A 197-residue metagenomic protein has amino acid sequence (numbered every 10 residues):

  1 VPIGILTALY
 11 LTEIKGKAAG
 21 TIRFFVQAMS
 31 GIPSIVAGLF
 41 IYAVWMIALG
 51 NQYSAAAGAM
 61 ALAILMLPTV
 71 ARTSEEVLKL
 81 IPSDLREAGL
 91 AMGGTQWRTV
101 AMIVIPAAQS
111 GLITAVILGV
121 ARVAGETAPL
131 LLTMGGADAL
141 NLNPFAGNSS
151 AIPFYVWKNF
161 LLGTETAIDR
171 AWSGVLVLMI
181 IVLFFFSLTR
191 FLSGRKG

Functional and structural regions predicted by a protein language model:
V1, M29-I32, A107-V116, M179: Selective transmembrane-helix segments that form parts of the transport pathway or gating/packing helices in multipass
V1-V26, L39, I47, T189-G194: Transmembrane-helix boundary motif in ABC transporter permease subunits
I3, L11, K15-A19, R23 (+2 more regions): Amphipathic cytosolic juxtamembrane alpha-helices at the membrane-cytosol interface of multi-pass membrane transporters
F24-Q27, G31, M66, A91: Residue-level signal for discrete positions within transmembrane alpha-helices of multi-pass small-molecule
Q27-L62: Generic hydrophobic transmembrane alpha-helix motif, especially the helices
T73-S74, Q96-M134: Transmembrane alpha-helices
E75-K79, S83, L90, I117 (+1 more regions): C-terminal transmembrane helix and the adjacent membrane-cytosol boundary/short C-terminal tail of inner/organellar
L130-M179: Interhelical loop and adjacent transmembrane-helix boundary motif in polytopic membrane transport permeases
